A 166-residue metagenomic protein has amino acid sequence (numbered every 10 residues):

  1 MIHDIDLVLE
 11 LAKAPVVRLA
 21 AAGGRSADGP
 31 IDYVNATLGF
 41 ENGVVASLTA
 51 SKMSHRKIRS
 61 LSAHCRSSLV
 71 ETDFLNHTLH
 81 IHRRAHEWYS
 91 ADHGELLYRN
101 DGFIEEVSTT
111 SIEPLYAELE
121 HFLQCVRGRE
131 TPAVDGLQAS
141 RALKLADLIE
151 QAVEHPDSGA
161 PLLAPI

Functional and structural regions predicted by a protein language model:
M1-R56, S60-H64, F74-N76: Rossmann-like dinucleotide-binding domain that binds NAD(P)(H)
D4-V8, Y116-E120, A146: A general structural signal for well-ordered alpha-helical segments in protein cores
E41, H121-I166: C-terminal helix-rich "cap/oligomerization" subdomain common to oxidoreductases
N42, S67, A85-E87: Solvent-exposed strand-loop boundary residues in beta-sheet-rich modules
V45, L69, G102-E106, T131: Short, mixed charged/polar active-site loops that provide acid/base catalysis or chelate metal/phosphate cofactors
L61-A63, H77-S90, E95-Y98: Short polybasic amphipathic segments
S67-N76, P165: Short, solvent-exposed cationic patches
E106-E120, V134: Active-site loop of classical SDR/Rossmann-like NAD(P)-dependent oxidoreductases, centered on the catalytic Tyr-X3-Lys
